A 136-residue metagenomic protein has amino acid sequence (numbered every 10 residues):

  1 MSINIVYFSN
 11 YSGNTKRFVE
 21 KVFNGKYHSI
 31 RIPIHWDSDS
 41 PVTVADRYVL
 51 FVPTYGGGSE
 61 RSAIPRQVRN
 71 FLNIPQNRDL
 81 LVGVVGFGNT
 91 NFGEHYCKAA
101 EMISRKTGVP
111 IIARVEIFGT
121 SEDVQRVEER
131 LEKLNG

Functional and structural regions predicted by a protein language model:
M1-R66: N-terminal beta1-alpha1-beta2 submodule of the flavodoxin-like/Rossmannoid cofactor-binding fold
V44-G136: FMN-binding flavodoxin-like domain, especially the glycine-rich phosphate-binding loop
